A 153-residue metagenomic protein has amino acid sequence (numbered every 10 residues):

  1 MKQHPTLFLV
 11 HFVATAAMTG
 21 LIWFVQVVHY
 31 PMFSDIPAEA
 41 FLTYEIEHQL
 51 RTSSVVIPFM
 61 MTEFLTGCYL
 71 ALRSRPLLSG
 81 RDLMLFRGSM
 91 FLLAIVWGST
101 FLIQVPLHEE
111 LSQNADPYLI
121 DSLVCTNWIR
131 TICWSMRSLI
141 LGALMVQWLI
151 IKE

Functional and structural regions predicted by a protein language model:
M1, L149-E153: Short, charged juxtamembrane terminal tails flanking transmembrane helices
K2-A16, L77-A94: Interfacial segments of alpha-helical transmembrane regions
K2-T62, E109-C125: Interfacial loop at the N-terminal end of multi-pass membrane proteins
F59-Y69, C133-L139: Core segments of transmembrane alpha-helices that mediate helix-helix packing or line hydrophobic substrate/ligand
Y69-P76, M145-I150: Structural signal for the C-terminal ends of transmembrane alpha-helices and the immediately following loop
A94-L102: Mid-bilayer segments of alpha-helical transmembrane spans in multi-pass integral membrane proteins that mediate
S112-V146: Alpha-helical transmembrane segments of multi-pass integral membrane proteins, characterized by long hydrophobic
